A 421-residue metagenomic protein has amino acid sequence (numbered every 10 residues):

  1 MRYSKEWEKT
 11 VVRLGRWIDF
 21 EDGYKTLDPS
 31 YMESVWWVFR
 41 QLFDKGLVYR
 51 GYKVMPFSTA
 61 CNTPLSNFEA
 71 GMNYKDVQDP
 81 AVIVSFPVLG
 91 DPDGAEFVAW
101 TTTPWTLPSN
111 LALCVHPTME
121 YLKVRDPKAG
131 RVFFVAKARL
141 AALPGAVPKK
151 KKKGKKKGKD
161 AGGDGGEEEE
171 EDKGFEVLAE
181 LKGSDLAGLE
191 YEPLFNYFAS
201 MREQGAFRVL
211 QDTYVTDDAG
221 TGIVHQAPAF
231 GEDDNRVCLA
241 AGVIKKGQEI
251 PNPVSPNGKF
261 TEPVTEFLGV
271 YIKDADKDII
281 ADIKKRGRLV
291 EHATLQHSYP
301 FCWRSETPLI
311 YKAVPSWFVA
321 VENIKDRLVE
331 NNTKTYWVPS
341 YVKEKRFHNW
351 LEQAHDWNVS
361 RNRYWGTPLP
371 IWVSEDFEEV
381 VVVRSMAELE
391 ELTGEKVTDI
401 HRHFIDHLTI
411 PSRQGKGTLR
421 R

Functional and structural regions predicted by a protein language model:
M1-P108, K149-E167, G188, F198-A199 (+5 more regions): Residue patterns forming the tRNA-binding/recognition surfaces of aminoacyl-tRNA synthetases and related DALR
Q41, L113-P117: Phosphate-backbone binding and catalysis cores of DNA-processing enzymes
G71-Y74, A112-L113, E180: A generic local secondary-structure boundary/capping motif
D93-T102, G130-A142, D172-A179, V380-A387 (+1 more regions): Short amphipathic beta-strand/extended segments with alternating polar/hydrophobic composition
Y121-P193: Carboxylate/His-rich catalytic cores and anion/metal-binding grooves
G174-E180, P193, R288-T294, D399 (+1 more regions): Short secondary-structure junctions
L408-R421: Short, intrinsically disordered, charge-balanced linker/junction segments flanking boundaries in proteins
